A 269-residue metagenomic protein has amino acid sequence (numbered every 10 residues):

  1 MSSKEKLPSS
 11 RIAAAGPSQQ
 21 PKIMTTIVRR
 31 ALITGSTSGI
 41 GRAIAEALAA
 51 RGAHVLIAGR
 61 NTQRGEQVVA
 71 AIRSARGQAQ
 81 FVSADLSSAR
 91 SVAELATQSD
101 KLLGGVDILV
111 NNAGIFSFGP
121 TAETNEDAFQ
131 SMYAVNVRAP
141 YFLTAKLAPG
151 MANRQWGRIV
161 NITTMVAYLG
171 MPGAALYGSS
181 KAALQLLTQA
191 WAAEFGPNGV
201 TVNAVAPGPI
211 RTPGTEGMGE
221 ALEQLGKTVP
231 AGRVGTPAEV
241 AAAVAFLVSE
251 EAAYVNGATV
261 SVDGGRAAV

Functional and structural regions predicted by a protein language model:
T37-S38, N61: Conserved glycine-rich cofactor-binding loop
L103, Y141, W156, R233-V262 (+1 more regions): C-terminal substrate-recognition "lid" of short-chain dehydrogenase/reductases
P120-T121, A128-Y133, I159, L225: Substrate-binding pocket helix/loop in short-chain dehydrogenase/reductase
T144, S180, T188: Active-site helix of classical SDR
P149, A192-E194, A253: Alpha-helical segment proximal to the catalytic Tyr-Lys
T164: Residue(s) in the substrate-gating loop at a strand-loop-helix junction that position the organic substrate next
G196, T201, V255-G257: Short, small/polar-rich loop/turn modules that mediate ligand/substrate recognition or access, typified
